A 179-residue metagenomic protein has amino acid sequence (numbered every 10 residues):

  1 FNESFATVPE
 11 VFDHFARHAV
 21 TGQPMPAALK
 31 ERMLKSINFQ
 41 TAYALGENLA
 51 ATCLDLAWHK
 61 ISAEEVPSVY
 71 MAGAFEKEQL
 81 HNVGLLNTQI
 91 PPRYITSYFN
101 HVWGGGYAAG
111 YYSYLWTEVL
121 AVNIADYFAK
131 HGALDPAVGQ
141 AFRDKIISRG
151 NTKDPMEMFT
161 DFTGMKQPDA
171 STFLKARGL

Functional and structural regions predicted by a protein language model:
F1-L179: Cation-handling catalytic/transport regions enriched in His/Asp/Glu
